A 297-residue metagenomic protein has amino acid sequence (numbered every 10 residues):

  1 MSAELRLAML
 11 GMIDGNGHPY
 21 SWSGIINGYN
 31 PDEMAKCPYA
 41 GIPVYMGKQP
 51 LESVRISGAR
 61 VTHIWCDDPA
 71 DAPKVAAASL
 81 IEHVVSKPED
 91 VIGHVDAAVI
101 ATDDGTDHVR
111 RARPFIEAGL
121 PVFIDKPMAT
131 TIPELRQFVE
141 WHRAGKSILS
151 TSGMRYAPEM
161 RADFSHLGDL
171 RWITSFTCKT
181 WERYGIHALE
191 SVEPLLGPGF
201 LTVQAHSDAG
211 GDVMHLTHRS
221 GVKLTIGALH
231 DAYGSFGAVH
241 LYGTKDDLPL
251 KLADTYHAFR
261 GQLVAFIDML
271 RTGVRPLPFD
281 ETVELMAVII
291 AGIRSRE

Functional and structural regions predicted by a protein language model:
M1-A78, M154: N-terminal Rossmann-like dinucleotide-binding module
M1-L5, Q49-E52, K74, D90 (+3 more regions): C-terminal helix-rich "cap/oligomerization" subdomain common to oxidoreductases
M9, G237-E297: C-terminal active-site/capping subdomain that shapes the small-molecule cofactor and substrate pocket of enzyme
P19, A72, L135, M160 (+3 more regions): A general structural signal for well-ordered alpha-helical segments in protein cores
D68-V139: Beta-loop-alpha module in the N-terminal Rossmann-like domain of NAD(P)-dependent dehydrogenases, especially those
A112, F138, D163, A265-F266 (+1 more regions): Generic hydrophobic alpha-helical segments
F123-G185: A contiguous active-site-proximal alpha/beta segment in oxidoreductase catalytic domains
R171-G234, D280-A287: Rossmann-like dinucleotide-binding domain that binds NAD(P)(H)
